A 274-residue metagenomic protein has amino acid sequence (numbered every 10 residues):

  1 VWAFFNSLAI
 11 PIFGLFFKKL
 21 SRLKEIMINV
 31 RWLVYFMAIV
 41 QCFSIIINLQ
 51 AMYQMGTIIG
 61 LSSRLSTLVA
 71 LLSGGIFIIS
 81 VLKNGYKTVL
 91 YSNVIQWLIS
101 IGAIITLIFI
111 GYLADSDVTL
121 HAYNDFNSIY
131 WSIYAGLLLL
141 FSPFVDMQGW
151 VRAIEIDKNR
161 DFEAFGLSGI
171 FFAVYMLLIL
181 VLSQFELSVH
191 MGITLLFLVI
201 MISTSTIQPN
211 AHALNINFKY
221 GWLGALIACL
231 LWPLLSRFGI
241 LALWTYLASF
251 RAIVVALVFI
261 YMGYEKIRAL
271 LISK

Functional and structural regions predicted by a protein language model:
V1-E25, L137, G149-S203, F218-K219 (+1 more regions): Membrane-interface helix-loop-helix modules in multi-pass membrane proteins
V1-F4, E25-I28, L49-V69, K87-Q96 (+3 more regions): Transmembrane helix-loop boundary segments of multi-pass membrane transporters
V1-V81, L138-L139, F197-I207, Y220 (+1 more regions): Helix-loop-helix module between adjacent transmembrane segments
I28-V40, Q96-I110, L167-Y175, F218-L226: Small-residue-rich segments of transmembrane alpha-helices in multi-pass membrane proteins, especially helix faces
C42-I59, S63-L68, I76-T88, I95-N124 (+2 more regions): Hydrophobic alpha-helical segments and their helix-loop junctions in multi-pass secondary transporters
S100-L107, L198-P209, G224-L231, L247-K274: Hydrophobic alpha-helical segments of multi-pass membrane transport proteins
Y123-W131, S188-I193: Juxtamembrane helix-entry segments on the extracytoplasmic side of multipass membrane proteins
N127-Q148: Transmembrane helical elements of multi-pass membrane transporters/channels
